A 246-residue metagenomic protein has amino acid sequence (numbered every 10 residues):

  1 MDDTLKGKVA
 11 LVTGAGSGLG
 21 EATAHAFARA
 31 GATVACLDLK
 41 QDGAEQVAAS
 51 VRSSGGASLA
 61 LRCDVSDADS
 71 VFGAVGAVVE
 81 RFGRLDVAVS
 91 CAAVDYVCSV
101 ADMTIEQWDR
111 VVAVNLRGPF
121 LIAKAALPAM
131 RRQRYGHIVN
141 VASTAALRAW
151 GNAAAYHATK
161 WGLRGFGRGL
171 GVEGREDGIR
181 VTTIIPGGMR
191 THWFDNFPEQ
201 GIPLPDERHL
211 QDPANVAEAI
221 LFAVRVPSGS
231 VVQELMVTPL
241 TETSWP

Functional and structural regions predicted by a protein language model:
G16-S17: Conserved glycine-rich cofactor-binding loop
A32-Q46: Conserved glycine-rich Rossmann-like NAD(P)H-binding loop of the short-chain dehydrogenase/reductase
Q41-D42, R62-G73, I105: The beta1-alpha1 cofactor-binding region of Rossmann-like NAD(H)/NADP(H)-dependent oxidoreductases
S99-V100, Q107-D109: Substrate-binding pocket helix/loop in short-chain dehydrogenase/reductase
A123, T159: Active-site helix of classical SDR
S143: Residue(s) in the substrate-gating loop at a strand-loop-helix junction that position the organic substrate next
I179, T183-I184, L204-T243: C-terminal helical subdomain
